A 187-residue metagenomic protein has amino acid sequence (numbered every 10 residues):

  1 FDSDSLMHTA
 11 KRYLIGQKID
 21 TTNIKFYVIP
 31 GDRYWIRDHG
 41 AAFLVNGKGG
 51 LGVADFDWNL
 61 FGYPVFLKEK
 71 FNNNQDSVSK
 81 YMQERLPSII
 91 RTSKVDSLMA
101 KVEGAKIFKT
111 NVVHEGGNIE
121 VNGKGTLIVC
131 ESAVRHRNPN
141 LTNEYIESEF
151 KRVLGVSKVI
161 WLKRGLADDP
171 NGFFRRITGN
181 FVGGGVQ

Functional and structural regions predicted by a protein language model:
F1-Q187: The feature marks the mature, well-folded catalytic cores of soluble enzymes
